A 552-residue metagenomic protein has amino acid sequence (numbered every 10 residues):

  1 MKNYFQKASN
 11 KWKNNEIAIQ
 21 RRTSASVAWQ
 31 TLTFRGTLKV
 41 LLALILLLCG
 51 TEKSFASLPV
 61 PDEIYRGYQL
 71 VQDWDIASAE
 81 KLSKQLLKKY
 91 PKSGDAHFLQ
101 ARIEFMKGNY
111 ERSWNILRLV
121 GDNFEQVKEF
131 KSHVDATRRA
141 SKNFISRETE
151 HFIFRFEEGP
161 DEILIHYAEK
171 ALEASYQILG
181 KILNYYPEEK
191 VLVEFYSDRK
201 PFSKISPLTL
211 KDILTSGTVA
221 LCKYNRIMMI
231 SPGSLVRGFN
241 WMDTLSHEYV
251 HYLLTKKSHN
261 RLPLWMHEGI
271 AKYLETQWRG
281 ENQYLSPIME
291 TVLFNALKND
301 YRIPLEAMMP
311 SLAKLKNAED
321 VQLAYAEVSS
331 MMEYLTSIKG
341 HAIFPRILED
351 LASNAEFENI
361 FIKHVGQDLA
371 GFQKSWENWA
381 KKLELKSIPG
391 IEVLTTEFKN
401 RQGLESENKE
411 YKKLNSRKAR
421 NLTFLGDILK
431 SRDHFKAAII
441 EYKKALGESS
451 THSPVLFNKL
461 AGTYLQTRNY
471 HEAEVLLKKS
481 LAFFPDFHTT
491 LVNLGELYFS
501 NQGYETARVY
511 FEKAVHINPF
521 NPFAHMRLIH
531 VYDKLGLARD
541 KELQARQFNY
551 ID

Functional and structural regions predicted by a protein language model:
M1-F34: N-terminal secretory signal peptides that target proteins for export/translocation
K39-C49: Bacterial N-terminal signal peptides
T51-A56: Sec/Tat signal peptide C-region and signal peptidase I cleavage site
S57, A77, M106, E111 (+3 more regions): Amphipathic alpha-helical substructures
S57-E63, Y68-Q85, R112-L119, E319-Q322 (+3 more regions): Beta/coil-rich, acidic/histidine-enriched accessory regions frequently appended to metallopeptidases
I76-R112, E189-V191: N-terminal, post-signal-peptide region of Sec/Tat-exported proteins
L99-K107, L119-N143, K459, T463 (+1 more regions): TPR/TPR-like alpha-solenoid helical repeat scaffolds
S141-L264, L274-E281, L293-A324, V328 (+2 more regions): Juxtacatalytic substrate-recognition/specificity segment
